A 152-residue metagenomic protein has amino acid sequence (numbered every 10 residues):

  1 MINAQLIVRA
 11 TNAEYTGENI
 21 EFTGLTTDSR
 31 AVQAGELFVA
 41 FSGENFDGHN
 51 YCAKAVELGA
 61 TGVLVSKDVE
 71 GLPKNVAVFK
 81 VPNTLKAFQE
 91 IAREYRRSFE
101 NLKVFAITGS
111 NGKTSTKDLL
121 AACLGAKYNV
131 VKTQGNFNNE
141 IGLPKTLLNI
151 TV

Functional and structural regions predicted by a protein language model:
M1-E90, E94: N-terminal leader/targeting and accessory segments in enzymes
T11, K86-V152: Phosphate-binding loop of NTP-binding sites
